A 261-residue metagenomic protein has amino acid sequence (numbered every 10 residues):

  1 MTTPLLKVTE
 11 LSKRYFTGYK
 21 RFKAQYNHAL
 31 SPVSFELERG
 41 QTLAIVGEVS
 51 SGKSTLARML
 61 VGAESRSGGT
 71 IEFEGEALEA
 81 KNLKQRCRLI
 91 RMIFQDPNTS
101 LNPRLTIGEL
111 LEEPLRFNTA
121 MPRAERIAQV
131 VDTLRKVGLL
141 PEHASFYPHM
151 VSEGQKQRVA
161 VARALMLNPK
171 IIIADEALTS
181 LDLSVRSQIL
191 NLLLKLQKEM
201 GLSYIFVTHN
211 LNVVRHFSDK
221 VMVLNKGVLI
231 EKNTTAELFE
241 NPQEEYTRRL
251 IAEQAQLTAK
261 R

Functional and structural regions predicted by a protein language model:
V61: Helix-to-loop junction immediately C-terminal to a conserved catalytic motif
G69-A77, R86: Conserved ABC transporter NBD signature motif
A124-E142, I251-A252: Conserved ABC ATPase "signature" region
Y147-V151, Q155: Conserved ABC ATPase signature
V161, I173, I189: Hydrophobic anchor residue at the start of the ABC signature
V214-H216: A short, surface-exposed alpha-helical micro-motif characterized by mixed small hydrophobic and charged/polar residues
